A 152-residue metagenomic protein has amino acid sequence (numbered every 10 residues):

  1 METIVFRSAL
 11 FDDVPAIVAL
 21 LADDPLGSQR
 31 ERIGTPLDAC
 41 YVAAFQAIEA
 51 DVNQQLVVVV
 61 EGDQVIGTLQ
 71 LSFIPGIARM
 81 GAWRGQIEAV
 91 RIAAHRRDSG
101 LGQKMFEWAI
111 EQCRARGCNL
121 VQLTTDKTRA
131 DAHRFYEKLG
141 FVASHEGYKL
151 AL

Functional and structural regions predicted by a protein language model:
V5-A19: A short beta-loop-alpha structural element at the N-terminal edge of CoA-dependent acyl/N-acetyltransferase catalytic
A22-A44: Conserved GNAT-fold acetyl-CoA-binding loop/helix
Q46-V58, Q86: A short helix-loop-beta-strand connector motif used in the catalytic cores of GNAT acetyltransferases and, in some
V58, Q64-F73, R91: Conserved beta-strand in the GNAT
G76-I87, R97, A143-S144: A conserved beta-turn-beta hairpin within the catalytic core of GNAT-like acetyltransferases that forms part
A89-I92, D98-E111, K138: Conserved acetyl-CoA-binding loop-helix of GNAT-fold acetyltransferases
Q103, A115, K127-H145, L150: Conserved active-site alpha-helix within GNAT-family acetyltransferase domains
F106, C113-T125: Conserved GNAT acetyl-CoA-binding A-motif
